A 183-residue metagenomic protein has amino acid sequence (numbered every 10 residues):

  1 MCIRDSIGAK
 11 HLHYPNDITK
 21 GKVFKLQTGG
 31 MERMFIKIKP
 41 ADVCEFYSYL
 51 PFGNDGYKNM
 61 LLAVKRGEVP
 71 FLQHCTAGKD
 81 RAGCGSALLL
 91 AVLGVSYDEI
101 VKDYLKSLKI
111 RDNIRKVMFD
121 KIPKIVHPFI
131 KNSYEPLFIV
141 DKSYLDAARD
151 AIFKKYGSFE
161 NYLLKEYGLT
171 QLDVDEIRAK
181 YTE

Functional and structural regions predicted by a protein language model:
R4-L72, G85-E183: Cys-dependent protein tyrosine phosphatase-like superfamily
A77, R81-A82: Ser/Thr-glycine-rich phosphate-binding loops at phosphate-binding pockets of nucleotides, nucleotide cofactors
